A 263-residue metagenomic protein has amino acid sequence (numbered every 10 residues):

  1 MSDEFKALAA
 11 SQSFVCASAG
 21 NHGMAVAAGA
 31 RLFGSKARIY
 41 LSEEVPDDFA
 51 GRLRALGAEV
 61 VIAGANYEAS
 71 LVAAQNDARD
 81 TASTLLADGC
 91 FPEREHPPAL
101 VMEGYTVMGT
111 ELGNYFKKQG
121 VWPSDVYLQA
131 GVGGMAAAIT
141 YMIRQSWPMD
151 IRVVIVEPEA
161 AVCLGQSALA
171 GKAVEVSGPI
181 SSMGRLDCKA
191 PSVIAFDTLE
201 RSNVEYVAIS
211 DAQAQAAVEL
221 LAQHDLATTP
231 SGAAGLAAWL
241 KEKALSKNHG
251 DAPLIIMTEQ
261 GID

Functional and structural regions predicted by a protein language model:
S2-C16, M24-D77, C163-V176, A195: Active-site-proximal loop->helix
F14-G20, L128-V132, S210, L226-G232: Active-site nucleophile and cofactor-binding loops and adjacent substrate-binding regions of central metabolic enzymes
A17, Y40, L86-G89, L128-A130 (+2 more regions): Short beta-strand segments
G23-K36, T140-W147, A237-S246: Alpha-helix C-terminal capping segments
E68, A73-Q75, P92, Q145-P230: Active-site/ligand-binding loops adjacent to catalytic centers
T84-S146, D197-E200, E205, A212-D225: Active-site/ligand-binding-proximal alpha/beta "capping" segment
A234-D263: Phosphate-binding loop/pocket of nucleotide- and phosphate-handling active sites
